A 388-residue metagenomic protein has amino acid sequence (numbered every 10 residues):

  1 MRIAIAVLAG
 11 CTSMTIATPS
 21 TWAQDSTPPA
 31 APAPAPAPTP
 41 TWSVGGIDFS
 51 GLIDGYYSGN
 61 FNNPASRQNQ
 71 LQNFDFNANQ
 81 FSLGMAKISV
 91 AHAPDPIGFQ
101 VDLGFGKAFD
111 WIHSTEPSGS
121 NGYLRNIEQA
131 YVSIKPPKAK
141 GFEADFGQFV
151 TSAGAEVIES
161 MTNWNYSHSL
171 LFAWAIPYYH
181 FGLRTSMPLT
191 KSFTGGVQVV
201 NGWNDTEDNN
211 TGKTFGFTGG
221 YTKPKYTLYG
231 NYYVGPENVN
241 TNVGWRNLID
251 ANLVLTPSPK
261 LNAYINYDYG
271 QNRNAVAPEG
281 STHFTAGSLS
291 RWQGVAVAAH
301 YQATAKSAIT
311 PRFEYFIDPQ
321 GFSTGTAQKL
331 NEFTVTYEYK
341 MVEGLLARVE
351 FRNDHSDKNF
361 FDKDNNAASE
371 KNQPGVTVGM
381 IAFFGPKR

Functional and structural regions predicted by a protein language model:
R2-Q70, R388: N-terminal periplasmic/intermembrane-space "pro-region" immediately following the signal or transit peptide
W42, V90-P94, I134-P136, M187 (+6 more regions): Residue-level signature of outer-membrane beta-barrel architecture
G45, N79-G84, A93, Y123-E128 (+6 more regions): Residues that define the transmembrane beta-barrel architecture of outer-membrane proteins
G51-G59, V101-F105, F146-Q148, V197-N201 (+5 more regions): Transmembrane beta-barrel strands of outer-membrane/channel proteins
Y56, N60-Q80, A108-G220, T227-N238: Surface-exposed coil loops of outer-membrane beta-barrel proteins
P96-F99, A139-A144, S192-V197, K225-G230 (+4 more regions): Repeated loop/turn-to-beta-strand initiation elements of outer-membrane beta-barrel proteins
F217-N331, F384: Detector for outer-membrane/organellar transmembrane beta-barrel domains, recognizing the amphipathic beta-strand
Y339-M341, F351, E370-R388: Outer-membrane beta-barrel "beta-signal"
